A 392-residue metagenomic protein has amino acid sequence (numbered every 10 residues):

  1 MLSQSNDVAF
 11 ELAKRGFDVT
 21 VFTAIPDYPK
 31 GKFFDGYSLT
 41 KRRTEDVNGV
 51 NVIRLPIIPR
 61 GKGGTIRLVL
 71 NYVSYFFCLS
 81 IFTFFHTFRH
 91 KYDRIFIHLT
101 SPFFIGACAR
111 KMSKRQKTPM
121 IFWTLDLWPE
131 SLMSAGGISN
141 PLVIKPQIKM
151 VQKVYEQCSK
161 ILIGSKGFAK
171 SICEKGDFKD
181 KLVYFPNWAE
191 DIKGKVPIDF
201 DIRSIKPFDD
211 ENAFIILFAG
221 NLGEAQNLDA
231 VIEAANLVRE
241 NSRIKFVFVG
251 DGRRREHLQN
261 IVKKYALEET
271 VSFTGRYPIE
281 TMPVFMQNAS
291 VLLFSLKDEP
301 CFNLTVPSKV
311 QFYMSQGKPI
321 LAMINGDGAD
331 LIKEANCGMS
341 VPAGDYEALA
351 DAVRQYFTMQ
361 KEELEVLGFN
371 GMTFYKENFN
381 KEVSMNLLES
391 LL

Functional and structural regions predicted by a protein language model:
M1-D46: N-terminal subdomain of nucleotide-sugar transferases
T23, P141-F200, D210-E211, V271-T274: Donor nucleotide-sugar binding/catalytic pocket of nucleotide-sugar-dependent glycosyltransferases
Y37-R42, G194-D209, E362: A short helix/loop element that forms part of the nucleotide-sugar donor recognition site in Leloir-type
S159, T270, M286-N303, K318: Acidic donor-binding loop of glycosyltransferase active sites
A189, S204, F208-Q226, I232-A235 (+1 more regions): Conserved donor-binding/catalytic core segment of Leloir-type glycosyltransferases
S242, V247-V249, E256-P283: Nucleotide-activated donor-binding/catalytic signature segment of Leloir-type glycosyltransferases, i.e., the conserved
A329-Q355: Change "using UDP/GDP/dTDP sugars" to "using nucleotide sugars
A348, Q355, E362-E377: A short, well-ordered alpha-helix in the C-terminal region of glycosyltransferases
